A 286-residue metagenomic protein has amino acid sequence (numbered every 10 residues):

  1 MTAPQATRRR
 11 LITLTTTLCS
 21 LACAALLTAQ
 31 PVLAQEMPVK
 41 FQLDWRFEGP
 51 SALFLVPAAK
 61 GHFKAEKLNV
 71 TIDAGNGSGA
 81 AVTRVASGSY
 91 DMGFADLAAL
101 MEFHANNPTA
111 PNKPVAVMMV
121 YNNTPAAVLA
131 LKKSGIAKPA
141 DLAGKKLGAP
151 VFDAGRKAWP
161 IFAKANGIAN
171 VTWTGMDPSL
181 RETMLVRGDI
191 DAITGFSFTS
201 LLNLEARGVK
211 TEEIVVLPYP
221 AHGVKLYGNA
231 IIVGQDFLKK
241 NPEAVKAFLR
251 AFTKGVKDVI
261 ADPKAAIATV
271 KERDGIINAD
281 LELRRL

Functional and structural regions predicted by a protein language model:
A3-L18, A24-A25: Twin-arginine (Tat) signal peptide motif
T28-A34: Sec/Tat signal peptide C-region and signal peptidase I cleavage site
A34-R187, D191-F198, L217-Y219, V224-K225: Short, glycine-/small- and polar/acidic-enriched structural segments that line small-molecule recognition paths
A127-L129, A230-V233, F237-L238: Short glycine- and hydrophobic/aromatic-rich loop-to-beta-strand nucleating segment in the catalytic cores
A149, R187-D191, D236-L238, T253-D258: Second-shell loop/turn segments in exported
T194, V224-V233, L249-T253: Active-site-proximal catalytic alpha-helix in oxidoreductases
L201-P220: Extracytoplasmic/periplasmic substrate-binding proteins
K239-L286: Secondary-structure end/capping motifs
